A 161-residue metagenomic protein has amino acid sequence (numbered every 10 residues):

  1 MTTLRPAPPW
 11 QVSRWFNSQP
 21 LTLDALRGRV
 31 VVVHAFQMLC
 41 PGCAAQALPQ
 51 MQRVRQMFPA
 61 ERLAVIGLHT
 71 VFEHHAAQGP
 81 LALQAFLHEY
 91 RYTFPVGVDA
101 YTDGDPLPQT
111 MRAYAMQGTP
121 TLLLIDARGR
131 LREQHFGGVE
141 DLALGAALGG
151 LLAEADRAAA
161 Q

Functional and structural regions predicted by a protein language model:
M1-D24, F94: N-terminal "domain-start" segment that seeds a small globular fold
T2-T3, P95-P106, A158-A159: Short, positively charged
T22-A47, M51, V65: Short active-site neighborhood of thiol/selenol oxidoreductases, capturing the structured segment around
R27-R29, A60, Y92, M116: Active-site acidic short loop of glycosyltransferases
H34, A64-G67, P95-V98: Structural recognition of the beta-strand scaffold that forms the well-ordered cores of secreted hydrolase catalytic
A45-Y90, Y101-L107: Structural microenvironment flanking redox-active thiols in thiol-disulfide oxidoreductases
Q46, G149-Q161: Short, solvent-exposed cationic patches
Y90-Y92, A100-G149: Thiol/disulfide oxidoreductase modules built on the thioredoxin-like
